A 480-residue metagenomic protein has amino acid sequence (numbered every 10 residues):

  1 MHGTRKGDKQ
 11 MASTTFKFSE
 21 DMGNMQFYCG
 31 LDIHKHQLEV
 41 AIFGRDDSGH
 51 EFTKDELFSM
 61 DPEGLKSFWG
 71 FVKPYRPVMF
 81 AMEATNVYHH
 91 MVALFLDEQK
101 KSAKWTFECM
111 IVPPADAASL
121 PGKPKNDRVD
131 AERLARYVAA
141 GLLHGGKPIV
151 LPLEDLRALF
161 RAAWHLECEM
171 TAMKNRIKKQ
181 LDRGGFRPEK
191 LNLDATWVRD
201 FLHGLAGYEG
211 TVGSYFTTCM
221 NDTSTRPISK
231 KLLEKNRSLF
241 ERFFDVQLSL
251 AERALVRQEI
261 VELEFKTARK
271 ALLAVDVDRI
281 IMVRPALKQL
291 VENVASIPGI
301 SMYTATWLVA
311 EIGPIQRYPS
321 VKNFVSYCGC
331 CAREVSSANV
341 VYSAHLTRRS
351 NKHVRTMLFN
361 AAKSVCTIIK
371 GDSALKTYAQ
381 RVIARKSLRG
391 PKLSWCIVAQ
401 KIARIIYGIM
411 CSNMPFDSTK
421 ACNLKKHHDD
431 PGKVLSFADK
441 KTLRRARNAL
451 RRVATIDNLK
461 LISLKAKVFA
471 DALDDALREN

Functional and structural regions predicted by a protein language model:
M1-G30, F265, A271, V275-D278 (+3 more regions): Extended, hydrophobic alpha-helical segments
M1-S238, T367: Phosphate- and other anionic-substrate recognition elements at nucleic-acid/protein interfaces
H90, V129-E132, L153, R157-F160 (+13 more regions): Non-catalytic, well-ordered alpha-helical scaffold segments
L142-H144, M173, K270, A274 (+3 more regions): Short helix-capping/linker segments at secondary-structure and domain boundaries
E167, T171-Q316, V321, R444-N448 (+1 more regions): Acidic catalytic cores of enzymes that act on phosphate-bearing nucleotides/polynucleotides
L290-M302, W307-S387, P391: Phosphate-backbone recognition surface of nucleic-acid-processing proteins
N339, V382-N480: Low-complexity, acidic/Ser/Thr- and charged residue-rich accessory regions of DNA metabolism proteins
